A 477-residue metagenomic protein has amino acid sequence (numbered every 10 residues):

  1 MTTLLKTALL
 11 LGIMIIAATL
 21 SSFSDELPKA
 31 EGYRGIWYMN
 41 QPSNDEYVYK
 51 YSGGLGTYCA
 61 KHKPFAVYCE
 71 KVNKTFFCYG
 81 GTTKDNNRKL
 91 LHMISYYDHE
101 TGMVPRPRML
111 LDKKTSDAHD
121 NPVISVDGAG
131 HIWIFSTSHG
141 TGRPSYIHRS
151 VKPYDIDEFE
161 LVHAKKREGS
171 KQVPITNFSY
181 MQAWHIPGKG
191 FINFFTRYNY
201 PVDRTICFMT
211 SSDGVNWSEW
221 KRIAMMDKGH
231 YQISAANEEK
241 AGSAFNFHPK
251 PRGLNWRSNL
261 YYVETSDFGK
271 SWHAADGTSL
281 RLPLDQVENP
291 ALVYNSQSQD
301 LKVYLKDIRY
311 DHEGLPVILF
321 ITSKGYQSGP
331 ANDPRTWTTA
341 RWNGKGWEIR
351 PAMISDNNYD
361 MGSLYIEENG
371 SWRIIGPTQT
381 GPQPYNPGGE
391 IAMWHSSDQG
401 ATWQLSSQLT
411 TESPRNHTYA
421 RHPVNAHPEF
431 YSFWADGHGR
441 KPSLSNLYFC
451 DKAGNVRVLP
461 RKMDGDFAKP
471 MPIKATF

Functional and structural regions predicted by a protein language model:
M1-L9: Bacterial N-terminal signal peptides that target proteins for export
T7, I16-A17, T210: Residue-level detector of intrinsically disordered, flexible termini and proteolytic processing junctions
L10, T19-L20, A66, F477: Short stretches within intrinsically disordered, low-complexity N-terminal or propeptide regions
I16-E26: Bacterial Sec-dependent signal peptides at the C-terminal "C-region" and cleavage site
D25-F477: Extracellular, repeat-based ectodomains that mediate carbohydrate processing or recognition
